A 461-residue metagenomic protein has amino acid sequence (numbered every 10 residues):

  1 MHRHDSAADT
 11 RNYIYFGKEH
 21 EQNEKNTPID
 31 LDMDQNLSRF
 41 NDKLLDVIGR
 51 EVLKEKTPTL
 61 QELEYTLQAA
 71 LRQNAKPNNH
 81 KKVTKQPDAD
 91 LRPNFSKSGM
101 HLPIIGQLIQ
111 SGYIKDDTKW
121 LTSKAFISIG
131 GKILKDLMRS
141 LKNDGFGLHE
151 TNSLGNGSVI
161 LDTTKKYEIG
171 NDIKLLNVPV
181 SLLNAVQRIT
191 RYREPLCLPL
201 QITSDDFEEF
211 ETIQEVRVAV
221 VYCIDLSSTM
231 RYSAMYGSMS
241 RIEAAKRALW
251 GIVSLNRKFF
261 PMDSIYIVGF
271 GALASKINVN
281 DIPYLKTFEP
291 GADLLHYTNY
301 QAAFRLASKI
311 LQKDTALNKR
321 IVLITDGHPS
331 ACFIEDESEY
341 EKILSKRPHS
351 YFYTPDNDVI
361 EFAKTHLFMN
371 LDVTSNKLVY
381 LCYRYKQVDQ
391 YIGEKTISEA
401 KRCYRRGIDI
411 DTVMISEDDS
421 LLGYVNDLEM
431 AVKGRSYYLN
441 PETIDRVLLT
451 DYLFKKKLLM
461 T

Functional and structural regions predicted by a protein language model:
M1-F95: Short amphipathic alpha-helical interface segments
M1-L31, Q35, D314-A316, A331 (+1 more regions): Von Willebrand factor type A / integrin I
T57-R217: Acidic/polar low-complexity segments with low predicted structural confidence
V178, R241-A245, H296-Y300, I392: Phosphate/oxyanion-binding active-site loops and adjacent basic polyanion-contact surfaces
T212-N280, A303-F304, L317-T325, D411-V413 (+1 more regions): Von Willebrand factor
S227, H328, D336-E337: Catalytic metal-binding/acid-base residues of hydrolase active sites
A234-R241, G291-N299, K386: Flexible beta-alpha connector loops of hexameric P-loop NTPases
A274-I277, Y284-V322, H328-C332, F368 (+1 more regions): Von Willebrand factor
